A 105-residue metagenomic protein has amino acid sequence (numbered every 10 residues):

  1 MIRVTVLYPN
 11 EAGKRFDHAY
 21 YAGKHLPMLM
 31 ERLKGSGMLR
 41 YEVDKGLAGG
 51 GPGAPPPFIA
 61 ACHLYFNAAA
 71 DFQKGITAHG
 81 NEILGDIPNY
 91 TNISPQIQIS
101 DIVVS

Functional and structural regions predicted by a protein language model:
M1-S105: Macromolecular interaction modules
